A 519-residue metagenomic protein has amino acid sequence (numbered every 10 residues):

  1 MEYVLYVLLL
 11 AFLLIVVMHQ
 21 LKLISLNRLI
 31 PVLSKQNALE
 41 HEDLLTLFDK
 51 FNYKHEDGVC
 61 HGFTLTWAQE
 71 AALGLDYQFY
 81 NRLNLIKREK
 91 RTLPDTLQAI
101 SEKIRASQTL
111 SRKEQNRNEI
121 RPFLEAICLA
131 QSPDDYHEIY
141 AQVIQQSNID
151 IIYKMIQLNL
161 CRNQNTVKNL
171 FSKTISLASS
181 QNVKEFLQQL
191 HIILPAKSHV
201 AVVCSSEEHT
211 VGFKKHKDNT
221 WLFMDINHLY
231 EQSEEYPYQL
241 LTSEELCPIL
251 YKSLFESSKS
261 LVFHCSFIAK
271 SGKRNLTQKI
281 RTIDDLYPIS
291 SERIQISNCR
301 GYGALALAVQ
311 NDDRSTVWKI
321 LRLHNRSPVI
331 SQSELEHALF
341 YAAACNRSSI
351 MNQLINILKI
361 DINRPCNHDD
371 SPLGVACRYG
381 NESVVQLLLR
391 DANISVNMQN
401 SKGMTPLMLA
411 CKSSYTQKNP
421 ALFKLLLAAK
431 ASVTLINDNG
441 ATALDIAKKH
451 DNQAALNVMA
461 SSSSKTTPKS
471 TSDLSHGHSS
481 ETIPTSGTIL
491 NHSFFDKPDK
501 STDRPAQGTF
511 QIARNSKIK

Functional and structural regions predicted by a protein language model:
M1-V17, C60, F213, S463-K519: Non-Sec secretion/translocation targeting segments of pathogen effectors
L13-R121, E125: Active-site nucleophile-adjacent alpha helix/oxyanion-hole segment immediately C-terminal to the catalytic cysteine
K87-A201, S206-E207: Conserved active-site-adjacent core of cysteine acyl-enzyme catalytic domains
S206, N219-E235: Catalytic Cys-His active-site segments of thiol-dependent hydrolases/isopeptidases
I296, V329-Q332, I362-P365, V396-Q399 (+1 more regions): Ankyrin repeat boundary signal
L307-D312, Y341-R347, V375-N381, L409-N419 (+1 more regions): Ankyrin repeat A-helix N-terminal signature
L321-S327, Q353-D361, Q386-S395, K424-S432 (+1 more regions): Ankyrin repeat domain, specifically the short helix-to-loop turn at the C-terminus of the second helix of each repeat
